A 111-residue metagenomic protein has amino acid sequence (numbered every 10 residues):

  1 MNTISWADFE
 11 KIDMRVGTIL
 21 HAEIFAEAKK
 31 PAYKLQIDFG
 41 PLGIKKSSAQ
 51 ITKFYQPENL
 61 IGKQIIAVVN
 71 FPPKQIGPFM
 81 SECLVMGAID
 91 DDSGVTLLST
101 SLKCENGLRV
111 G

Functional and structural regions predicted by a protein language model:
M1-G111: Phosphate-backbone binding interfaces of nucleic-acid-interacting proteins
